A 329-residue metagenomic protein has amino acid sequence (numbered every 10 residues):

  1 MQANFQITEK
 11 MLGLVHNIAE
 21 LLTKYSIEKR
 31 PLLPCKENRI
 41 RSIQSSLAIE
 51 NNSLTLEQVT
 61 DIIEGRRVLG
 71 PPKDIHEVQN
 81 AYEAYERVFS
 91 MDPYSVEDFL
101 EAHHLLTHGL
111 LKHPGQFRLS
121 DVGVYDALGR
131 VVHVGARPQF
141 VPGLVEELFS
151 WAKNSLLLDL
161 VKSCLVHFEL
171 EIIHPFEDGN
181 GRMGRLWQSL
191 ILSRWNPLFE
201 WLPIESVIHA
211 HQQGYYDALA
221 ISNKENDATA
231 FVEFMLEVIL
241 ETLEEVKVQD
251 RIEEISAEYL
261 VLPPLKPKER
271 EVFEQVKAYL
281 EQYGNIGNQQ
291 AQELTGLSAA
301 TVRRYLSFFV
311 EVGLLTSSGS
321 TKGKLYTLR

Functional and structural regions predicted by a protein language model:
M1-R329: FIC/Doc superfamily catalytic core
